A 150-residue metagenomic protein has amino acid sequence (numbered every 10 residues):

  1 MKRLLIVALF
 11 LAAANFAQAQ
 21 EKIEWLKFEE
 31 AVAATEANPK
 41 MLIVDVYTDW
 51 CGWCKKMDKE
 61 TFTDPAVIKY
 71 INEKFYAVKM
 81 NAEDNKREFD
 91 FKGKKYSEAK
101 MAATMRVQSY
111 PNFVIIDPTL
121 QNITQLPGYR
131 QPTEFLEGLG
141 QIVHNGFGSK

Functional and structural regions predicted by a protein language model:
L4-A13: Sec-dependent N-terminal signal peptides
N15-Q20: Sec/Tat signal peptide C-region and signal peptidase I cleavage site
K22-W25, D64-Y96: Thiol-based oxidoreductase modules, predominantly thioredoxin-like and allied folds used for disulfide exchange
E24-M41, I71: A short beta-strand-turn-helix
E36-A37, K69-N72, M105-S109: Extracellular/periplasmic catalytic domains that process cell-envelope and extracellular macromolecules
N38-G52, A77: Short active-site neighborhood of thiol/selenol oxidoreductases, capturing the structured segment around
T48-W53, T61, A82-K86, Q108 (+1 more regions): Solvent-exposed loop/turn segments at secondary-structure junctions within structured extracellular/periplasmic domains
E60-F62, Y96, K100-G148: Non-catalytic, surface beta->alpha helical segment in thiol-disulfide oxidoreductase systems
